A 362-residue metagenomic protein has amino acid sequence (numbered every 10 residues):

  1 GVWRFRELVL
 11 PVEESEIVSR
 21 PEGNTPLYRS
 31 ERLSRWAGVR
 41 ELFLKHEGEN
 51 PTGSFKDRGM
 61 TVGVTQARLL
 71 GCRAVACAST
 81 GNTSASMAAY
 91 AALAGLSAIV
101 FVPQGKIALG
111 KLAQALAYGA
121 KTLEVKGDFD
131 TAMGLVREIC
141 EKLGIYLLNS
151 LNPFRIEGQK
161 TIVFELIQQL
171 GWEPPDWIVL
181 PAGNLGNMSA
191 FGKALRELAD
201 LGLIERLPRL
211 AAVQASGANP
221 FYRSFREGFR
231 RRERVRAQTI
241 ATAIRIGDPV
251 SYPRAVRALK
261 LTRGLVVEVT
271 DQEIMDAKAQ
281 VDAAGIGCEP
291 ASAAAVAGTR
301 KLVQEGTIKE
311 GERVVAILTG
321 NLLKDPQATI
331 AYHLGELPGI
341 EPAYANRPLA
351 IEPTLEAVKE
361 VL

Functional and structural regions predicted by a protein language model:
G1-L362: PLP-dependent amino-acid enzyme catalytic core
